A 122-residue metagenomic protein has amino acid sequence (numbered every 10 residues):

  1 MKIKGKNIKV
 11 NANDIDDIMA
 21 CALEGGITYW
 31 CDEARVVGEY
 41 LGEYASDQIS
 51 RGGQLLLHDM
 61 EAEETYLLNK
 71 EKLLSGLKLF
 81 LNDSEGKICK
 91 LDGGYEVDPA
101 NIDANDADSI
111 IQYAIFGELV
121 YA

Functional and structural regions predicted by a protein language model:
M1-M60: Long, contiguous N-terminal structural blocks used for assembly/anchoring
N7, T65, D98-P99: A general boundary/transition motif marking the beginning of the first structured unit of a protein
C21-G25, Y29, E33, L79-K87 (+2 more regions): Surface-exposed polar/charged interaction patches
H58-K70, Y121: Short, surface-exposed beta-strand/loop "edge" segments at domain boundaries and coil↔beta transitions
N69-E71, S75-L79, K90-L91: Acidic, low-complexity, intrinsically disordered interaction modules
I88-D103: A short, flexible low-complexity segment enriched in Lys/Arg and Gly/Pro that occurs in N-terminal basic tails
P99-Y121: Short, compact, well-ordered microdomains
